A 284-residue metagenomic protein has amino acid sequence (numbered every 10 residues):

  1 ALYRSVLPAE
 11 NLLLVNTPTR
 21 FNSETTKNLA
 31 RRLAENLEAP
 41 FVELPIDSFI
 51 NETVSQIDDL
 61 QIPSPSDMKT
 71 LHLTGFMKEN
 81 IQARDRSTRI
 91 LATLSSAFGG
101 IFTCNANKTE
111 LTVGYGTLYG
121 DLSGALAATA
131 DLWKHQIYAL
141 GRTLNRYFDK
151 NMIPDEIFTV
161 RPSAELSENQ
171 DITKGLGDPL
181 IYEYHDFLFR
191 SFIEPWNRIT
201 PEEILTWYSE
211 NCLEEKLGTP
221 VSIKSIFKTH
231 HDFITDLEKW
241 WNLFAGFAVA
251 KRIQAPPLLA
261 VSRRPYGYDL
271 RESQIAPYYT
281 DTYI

Functional and structural regions predicted by a protein language model:
A1-I284: ATP/NTP-dependent adenylation/nucleotidyl-transfer catalytic domains that generate, transfer, or process NMP-activated
